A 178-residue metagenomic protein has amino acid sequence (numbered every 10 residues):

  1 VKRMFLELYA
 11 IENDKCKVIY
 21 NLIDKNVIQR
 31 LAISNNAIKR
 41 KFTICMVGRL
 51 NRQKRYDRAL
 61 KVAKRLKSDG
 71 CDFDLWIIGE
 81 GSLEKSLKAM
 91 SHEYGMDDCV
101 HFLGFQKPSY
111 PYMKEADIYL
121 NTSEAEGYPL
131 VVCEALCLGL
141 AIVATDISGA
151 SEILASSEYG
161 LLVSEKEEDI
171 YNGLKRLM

Functional and structural regions predicted by a protein language model:
L22: Carbohydrate-associated surface elements
A37-K54, L60-A63: Conserved donor-binding/catalytic core segment of Leloir-type glycosyltransferases
K88-G104: Nucleotide-activated donor-binding/catalytic signature segment of Leloir-type glycosyltransferases, i.e., the conserved
F105, E124: Aromatic "clamp/platform" in nucleotide-sugar-dependent glycosyltransferases that forms part of the donor/acceptor
Y110, P129, C133-C137, S151-E152: Short alpha-helical segment that forms part of, or immediately flanks, the ligand-binding pocket in carbohydrate-active
L130, I147-S157, L161-L162: Short acidic/histidine- and often glycine-rich active-site loop of Leloir-type glycosyltransferases that engages
A141-A144: Short hydrophobic beta-strand element within catalytic cores of glycosyltransferases and related nucleotide-activated
S156-E167, R176-M178: Conserved acidic donor-binding segment of nucleotide-sugar-dependent glycosyltransferases
